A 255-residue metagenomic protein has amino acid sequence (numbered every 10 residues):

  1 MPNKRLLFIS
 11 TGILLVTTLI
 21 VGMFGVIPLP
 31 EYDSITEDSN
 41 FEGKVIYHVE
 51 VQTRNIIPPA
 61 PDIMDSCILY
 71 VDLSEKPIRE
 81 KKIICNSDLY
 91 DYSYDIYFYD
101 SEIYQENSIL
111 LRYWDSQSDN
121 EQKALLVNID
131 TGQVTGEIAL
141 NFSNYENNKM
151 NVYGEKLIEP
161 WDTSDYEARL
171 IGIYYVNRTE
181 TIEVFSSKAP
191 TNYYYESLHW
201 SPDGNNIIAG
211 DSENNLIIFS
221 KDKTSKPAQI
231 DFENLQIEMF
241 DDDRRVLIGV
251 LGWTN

Functional and structural regions predicted by a protein language model:
M1-V16: N-terminal Sec-pathway targeting helices
T18-S34: Membrane-interface motif at the C-terminal end of an N-terminal transmembrane signal
L29-E75: An edge-strand/N-cap motif at the start of beta-rich repeat modules
I35-E42, F98-N107, N148-K156, L198-N206 (+1 more regions): Blade-terminus and WD-like Trp-Asp/Gly-His loop motifs, strongest in beta-propeller folds
Y47-E50, L110-Y113, E159-P160, A209: Residue position within the beta-strands of beta-propeller blades
R54-Y70, S118-L125, D165-G172, E213-F219: Structural motif
L73-Y97, D130-Y145, V176-Y194, S220-R245: Multi-bladed beta-propeller domains
A168-L170, Y174, T181-F219: Intrinsically disordered, low-complexity segments enriched in Gly and acidic/Ser/Thr residues that form flexible
